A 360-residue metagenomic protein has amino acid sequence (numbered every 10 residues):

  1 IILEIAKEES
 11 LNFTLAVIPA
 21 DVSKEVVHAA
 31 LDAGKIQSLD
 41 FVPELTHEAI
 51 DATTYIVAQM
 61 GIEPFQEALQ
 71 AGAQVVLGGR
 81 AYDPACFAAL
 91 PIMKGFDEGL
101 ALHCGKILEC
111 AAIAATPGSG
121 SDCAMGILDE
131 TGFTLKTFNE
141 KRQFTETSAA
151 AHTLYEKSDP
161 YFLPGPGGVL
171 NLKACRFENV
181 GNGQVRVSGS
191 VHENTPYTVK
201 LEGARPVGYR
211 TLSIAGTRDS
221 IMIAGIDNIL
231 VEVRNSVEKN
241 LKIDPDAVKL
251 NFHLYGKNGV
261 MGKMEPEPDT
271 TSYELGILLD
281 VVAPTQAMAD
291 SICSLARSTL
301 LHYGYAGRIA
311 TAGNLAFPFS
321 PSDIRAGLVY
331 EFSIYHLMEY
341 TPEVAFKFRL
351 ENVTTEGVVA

Functional and structural regions predicted by a protein language model:
I1, R80-C86, P284-Q286: Gly/Ser/Thr-rich loops at beta-strand to alpha-helix junctions that form or flank small-molecule/cofactor-binding
I2-E9, A33-Q37, L90-A101: A glycine- and small-aliphatic-rich helix-loop capping segment at beta-alpha/alpha-beta transitions that lines
I2-I5, Y82, P91-F96, V231-E232 (+2 more regions): Short, solvent-exposed amphipathic alpha-helical segments in soluble enzyme and RNA/protein-processing domains
L3-V26: Terminal amphipathic helices with adjacent charged low-complexity linkers/tails
F13-I18, V76-G79, H103, E109 (+1 more regions): General beta-strand structural signal in soluble alpha/beta enzymes
V22-G78: An acidic, phosphate/nucleotide-engaging active-site surface
C86-K257, A360: Small-residue-enriched flexible segments
Y197-A360: C-terminal non-catalytic interaction/assembly regions of soluble proteins
